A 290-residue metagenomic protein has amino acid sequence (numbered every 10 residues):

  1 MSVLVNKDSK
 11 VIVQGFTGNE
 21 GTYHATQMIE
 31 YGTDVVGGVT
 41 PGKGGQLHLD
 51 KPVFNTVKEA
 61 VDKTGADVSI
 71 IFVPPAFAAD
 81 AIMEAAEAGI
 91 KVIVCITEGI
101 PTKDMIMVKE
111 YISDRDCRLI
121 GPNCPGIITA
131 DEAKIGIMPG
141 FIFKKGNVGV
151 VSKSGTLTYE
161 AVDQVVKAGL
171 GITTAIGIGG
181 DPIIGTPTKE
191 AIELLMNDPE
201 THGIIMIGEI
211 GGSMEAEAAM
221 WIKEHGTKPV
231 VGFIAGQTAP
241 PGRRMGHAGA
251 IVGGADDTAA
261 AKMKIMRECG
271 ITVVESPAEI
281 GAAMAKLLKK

Functional and structural regions predicted by a protein language model:
M1-K290: Catalytic-core regions of core metabolic enzymes, especially those transforming organic acids/acyl-group intermediates
